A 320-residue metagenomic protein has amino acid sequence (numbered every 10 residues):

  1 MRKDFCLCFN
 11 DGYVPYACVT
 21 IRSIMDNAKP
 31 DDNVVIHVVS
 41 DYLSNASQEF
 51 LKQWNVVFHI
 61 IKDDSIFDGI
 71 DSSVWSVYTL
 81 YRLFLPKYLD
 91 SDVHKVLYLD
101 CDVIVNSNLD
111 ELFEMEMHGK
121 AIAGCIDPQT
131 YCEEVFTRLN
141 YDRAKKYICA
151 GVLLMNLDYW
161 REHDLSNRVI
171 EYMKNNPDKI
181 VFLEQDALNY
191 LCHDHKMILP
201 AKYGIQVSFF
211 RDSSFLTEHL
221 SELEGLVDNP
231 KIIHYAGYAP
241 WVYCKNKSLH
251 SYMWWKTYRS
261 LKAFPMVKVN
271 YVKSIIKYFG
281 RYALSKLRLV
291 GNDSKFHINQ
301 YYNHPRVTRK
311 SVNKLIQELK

Functional and structural regions predicted by a protein language model:
M1-K3, F9, E162-K320: A glycosyltransferase accessory/donor-loop signature
M1-R22: N-proximal low-complexity "stem/linker" segments adjacent to membrane-targeting elements
S23-D32: Short, acidic, metal-binding catalytic loop of nucleotide-sugar glycosyltransferases
V35-D41, G124-C125: Short internal beta-strands
Y42-Q48, C132: Short, charged/polar "capping" segments at the starts of alpha-helices and the immediately preceding loops
A46-S47, L51-Y88: Active-site-proximal specificity loops/subdomain of glycosyltransferases
D64, Y78-Y131, L154-M155: GT-A fold catalytic core of metal-dependent nucleotide-sugar glycosyltransferases, centered on the diacidic
M115-Y172: Conserved catalytic core of nucleotide-sugar-dependent glycosyltransferases
